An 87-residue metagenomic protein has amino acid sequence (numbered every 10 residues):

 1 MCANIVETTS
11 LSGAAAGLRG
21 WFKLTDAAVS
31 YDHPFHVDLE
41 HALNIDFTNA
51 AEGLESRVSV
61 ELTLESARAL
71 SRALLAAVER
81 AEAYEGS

Functional and structural regions predicted by a protein language model:
M1-S87: Positively charged, low-complexity terminal tracts and the immediately adjacent first secondary-structure elements
